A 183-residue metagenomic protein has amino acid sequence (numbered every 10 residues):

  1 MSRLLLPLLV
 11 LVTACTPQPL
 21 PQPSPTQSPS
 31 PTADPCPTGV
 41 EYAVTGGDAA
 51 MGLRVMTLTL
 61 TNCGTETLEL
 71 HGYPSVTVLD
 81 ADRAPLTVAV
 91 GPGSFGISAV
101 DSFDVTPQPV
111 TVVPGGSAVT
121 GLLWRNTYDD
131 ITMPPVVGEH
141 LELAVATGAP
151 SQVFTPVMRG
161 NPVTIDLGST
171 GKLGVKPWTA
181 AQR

Functional and structural regions predicted by a protein language model:
L11-A14: C-terminal motif of bacterial Sec signal peptides marking the signal peptidase cleavage site
T16-Q18: Bacterial signal peptide processing site
Q27-A50: Low-complexity, acidic Ser/Thr/Pro/Gly-rich terminal tails and inter-domain linkers that flank the onset of structured
M51-T57, V136-G138: Short, solvent-exposed loop/turn segments enriched in Ser/Thr/Gly
L58-G64: Asparagine-centered strand-capping/turn motif at beta-strand->loop junctions
H71-V112: The feature marks short-to-medium sequence segments in extracytoplasmic or secretory-pathway proteins
P109-L123: Short Pro-Gly-centered flexible turn/kink motifs
Y128-Q152: Short, surface-exposed ligand- or partner-binding patches at beta-edge/loop junctions that are enriched in aromatics
